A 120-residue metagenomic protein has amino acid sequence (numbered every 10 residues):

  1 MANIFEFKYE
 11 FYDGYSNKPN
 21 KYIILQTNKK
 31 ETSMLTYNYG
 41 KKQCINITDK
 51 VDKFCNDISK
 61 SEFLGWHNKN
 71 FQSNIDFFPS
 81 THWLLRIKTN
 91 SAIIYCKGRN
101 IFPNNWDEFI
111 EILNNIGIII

Functional and structural regions predicted by a protein language model:
M1-Y15, K41-K53, D57-I120: Short, well-ordered, aromatic-rich surface patches in folded extracellular/luminal domains
P19-K42: Short, flexible N-terminal segments of the mature chain
